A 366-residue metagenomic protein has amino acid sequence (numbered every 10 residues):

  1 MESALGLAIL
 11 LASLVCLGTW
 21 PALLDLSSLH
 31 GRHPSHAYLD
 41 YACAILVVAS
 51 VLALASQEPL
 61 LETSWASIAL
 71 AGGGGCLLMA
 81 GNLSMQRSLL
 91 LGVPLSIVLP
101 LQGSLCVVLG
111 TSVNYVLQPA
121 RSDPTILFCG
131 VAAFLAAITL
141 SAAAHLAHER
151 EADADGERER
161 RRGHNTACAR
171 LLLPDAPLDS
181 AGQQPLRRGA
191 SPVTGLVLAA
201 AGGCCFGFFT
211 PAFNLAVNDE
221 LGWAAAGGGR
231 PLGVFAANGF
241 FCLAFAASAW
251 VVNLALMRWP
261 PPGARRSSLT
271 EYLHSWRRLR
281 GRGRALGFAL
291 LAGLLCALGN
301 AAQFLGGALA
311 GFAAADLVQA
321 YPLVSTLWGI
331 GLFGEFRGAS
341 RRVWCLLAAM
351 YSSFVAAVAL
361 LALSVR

Functional and structural regions predicted by a protein language model:
M1-R366: Polytopic alpha-helical membrane proteins, predominantly small-molecule transporters/carriers
